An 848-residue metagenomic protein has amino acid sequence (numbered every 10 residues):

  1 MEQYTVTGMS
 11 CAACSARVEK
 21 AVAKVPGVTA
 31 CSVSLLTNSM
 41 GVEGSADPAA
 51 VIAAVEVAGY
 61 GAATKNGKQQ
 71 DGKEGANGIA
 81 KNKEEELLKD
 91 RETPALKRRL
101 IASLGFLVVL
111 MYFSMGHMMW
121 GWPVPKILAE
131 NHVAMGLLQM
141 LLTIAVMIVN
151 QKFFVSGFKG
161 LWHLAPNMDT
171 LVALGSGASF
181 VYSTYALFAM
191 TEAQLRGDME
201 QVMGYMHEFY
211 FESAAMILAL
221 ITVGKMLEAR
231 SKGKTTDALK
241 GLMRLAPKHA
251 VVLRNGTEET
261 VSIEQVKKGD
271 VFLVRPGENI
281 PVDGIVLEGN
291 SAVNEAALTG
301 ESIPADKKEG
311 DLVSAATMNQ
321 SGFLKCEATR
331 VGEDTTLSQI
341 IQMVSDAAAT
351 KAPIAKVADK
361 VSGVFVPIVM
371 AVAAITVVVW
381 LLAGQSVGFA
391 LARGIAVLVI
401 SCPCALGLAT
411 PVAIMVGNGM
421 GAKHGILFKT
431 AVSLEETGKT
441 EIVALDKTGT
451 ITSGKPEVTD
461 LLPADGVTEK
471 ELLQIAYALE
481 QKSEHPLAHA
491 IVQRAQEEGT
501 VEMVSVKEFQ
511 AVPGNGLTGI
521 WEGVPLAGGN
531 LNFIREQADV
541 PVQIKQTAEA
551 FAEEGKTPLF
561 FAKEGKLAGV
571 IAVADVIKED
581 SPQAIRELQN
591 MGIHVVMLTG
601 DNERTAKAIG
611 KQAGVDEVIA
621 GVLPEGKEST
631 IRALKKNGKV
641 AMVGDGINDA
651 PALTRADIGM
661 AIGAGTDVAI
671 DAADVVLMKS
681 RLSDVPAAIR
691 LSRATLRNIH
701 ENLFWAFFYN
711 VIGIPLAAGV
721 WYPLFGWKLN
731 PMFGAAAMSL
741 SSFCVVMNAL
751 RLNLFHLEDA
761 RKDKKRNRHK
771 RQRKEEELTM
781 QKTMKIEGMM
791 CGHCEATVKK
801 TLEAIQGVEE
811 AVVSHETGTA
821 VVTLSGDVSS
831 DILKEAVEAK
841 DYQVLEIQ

Functional and structural regions predicted by a protein language model:
M1-A134, T257-E258, Q342-T350, H756-Q848: Flexible metal-binding regulatory segments at protein termini and peripheral loops
A16, T29, T440, G523 (+3 more regions): Conserved ATP-binding TGD loop and adjacent catalytic N/P-domain core of P-type ATPases
P26-E43, P48, E208-F209, K240-D334 (+2 more regions): Conserved cytosolic catalytic loops of P-type ATPases
T93-H249, K360, G726-L729, L757: Transmembrane helix-loop-helix hairpins at the membrane interface
R98, T317, E441-L445, I451-E484 (+3 more regions): ATP-driven catalytic headpiece of P-type ATPases
M119-V133, W162, V181, M420 (+9 more regions): Membrane-embedded alpha-helical bundles of multi-pass transporters
Q194, M199-E200, A215-P276, K307 (+6 more regions): Juxtamembrane coupling segments of multi-pass membrane pumps/enzymes
L298, V357, A392, A405-L479 (+4 more regions): Conserved catalytic phosphorylation-site environment of P-type ATPases
